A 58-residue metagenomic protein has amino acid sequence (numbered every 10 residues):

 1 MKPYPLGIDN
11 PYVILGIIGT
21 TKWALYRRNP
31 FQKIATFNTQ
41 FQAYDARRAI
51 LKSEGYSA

Functional and structural regions predicted by a protein language model:
M1-Y26, K33-A35, K52-A58: Short N-terminal "domain-start" leader segments that mark the transition from disordered tails or signal peptides into
T36-Q40: Conserved aromatic
A43-R47: Short amphipathic alpha-helices within nucleic acid-binding modules
